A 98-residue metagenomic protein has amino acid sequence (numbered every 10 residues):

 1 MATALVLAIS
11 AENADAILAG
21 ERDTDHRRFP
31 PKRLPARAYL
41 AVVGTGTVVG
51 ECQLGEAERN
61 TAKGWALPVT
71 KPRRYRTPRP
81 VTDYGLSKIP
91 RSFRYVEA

Functional and structural regions predicted by a protein language model:
M1-A98: Structured alpha/beta reader/binder surfaces that contact nucleic acids or chromatin modification marks
